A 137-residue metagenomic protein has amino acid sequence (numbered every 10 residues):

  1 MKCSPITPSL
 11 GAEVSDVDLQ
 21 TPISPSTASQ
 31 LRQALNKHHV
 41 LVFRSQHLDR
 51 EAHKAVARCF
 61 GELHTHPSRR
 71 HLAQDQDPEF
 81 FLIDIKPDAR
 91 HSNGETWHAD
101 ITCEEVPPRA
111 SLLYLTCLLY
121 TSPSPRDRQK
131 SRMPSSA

Functional and structural regions predicted by a protein language model:
M1-L119: Non-heme Fe(II)-dependent double-stranded beta-helix
Y120-Q129: Conserved small/polar residues in nucleotide/adenosyl-binding loops
M133-A137: Hydrophobic alpha-helical segments, chiefly the membrane-spanning helices and signal/signal-anchor peptides
